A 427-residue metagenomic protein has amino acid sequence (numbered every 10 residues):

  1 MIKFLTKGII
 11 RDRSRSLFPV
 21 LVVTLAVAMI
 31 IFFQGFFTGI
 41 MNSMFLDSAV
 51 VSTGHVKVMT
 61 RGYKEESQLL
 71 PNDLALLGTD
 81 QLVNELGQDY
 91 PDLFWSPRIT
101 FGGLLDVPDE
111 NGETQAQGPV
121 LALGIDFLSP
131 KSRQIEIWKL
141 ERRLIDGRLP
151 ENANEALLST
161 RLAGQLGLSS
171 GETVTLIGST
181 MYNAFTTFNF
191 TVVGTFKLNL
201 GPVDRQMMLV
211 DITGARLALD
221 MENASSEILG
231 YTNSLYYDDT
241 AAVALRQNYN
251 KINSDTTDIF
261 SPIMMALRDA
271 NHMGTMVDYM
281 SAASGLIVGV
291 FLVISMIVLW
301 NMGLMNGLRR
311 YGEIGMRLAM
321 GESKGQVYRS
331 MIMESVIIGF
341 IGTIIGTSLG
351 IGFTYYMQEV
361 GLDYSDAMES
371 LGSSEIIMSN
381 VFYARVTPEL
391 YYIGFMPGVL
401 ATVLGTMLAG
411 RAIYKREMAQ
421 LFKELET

Functional and structural regions predicted by a protein language model:
M1-F32, V50, K324-G325, K415 (+1 more regions): N-terminal Sec/SRP start-transfer signal
L5, I30-G39, S281-A319, V327-S330 (+1 more regions): A hydrophobic alpha-helix feature that marks transmembrane segments and, especially, their cytosolic C-terminal ends
A28-V58, T354-G361: Alpha-helical transmembrane segments
F33-F36, S234-M296, N306-L308: Peri-transmembrane interface segments
R61-E65, P71-N223: A structural signal for hydrophobic secondary-structure junctions, strongest on transmembrane helix-loop-helix units
L304-R309, E313-Q358, I393, P397: Transmembrane alpha-helical interface segments in multi-pass membrane proteins
I345-G394, M407: Short helix-loop junctions at transmembrane helix boundaries
V381-T427: C-terminal membrane-exit region of the final transmembrane helix in multipass inner-membrane proteins
